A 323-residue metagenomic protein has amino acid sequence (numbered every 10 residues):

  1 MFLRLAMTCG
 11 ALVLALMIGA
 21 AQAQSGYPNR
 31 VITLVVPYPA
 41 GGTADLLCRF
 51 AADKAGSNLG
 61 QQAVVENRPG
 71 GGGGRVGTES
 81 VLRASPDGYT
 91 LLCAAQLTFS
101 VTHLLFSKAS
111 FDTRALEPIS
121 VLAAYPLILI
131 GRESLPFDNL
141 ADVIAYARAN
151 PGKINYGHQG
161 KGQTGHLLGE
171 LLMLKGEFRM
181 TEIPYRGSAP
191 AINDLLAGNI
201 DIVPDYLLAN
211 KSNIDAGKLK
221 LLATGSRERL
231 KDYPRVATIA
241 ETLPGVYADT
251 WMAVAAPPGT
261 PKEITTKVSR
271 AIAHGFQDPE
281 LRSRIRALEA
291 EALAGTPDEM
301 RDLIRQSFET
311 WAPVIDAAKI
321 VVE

Functional and structural regions predicted by a protein language model:
M1-L5: Positively charged n-region of N-terminal signal peptides that target proteins for export
A6-G19: Bacterial N-terminal signal peptides
A23-A115, K153, E177-I202, Y206 (+3 more regions): N-terminal (or domain-start) structured segment
N29-V31, L174-F178, R235, K262-E323: An extracytoplasmic/periplasmic, membrane-proximal ligand-sensing/linker region
L46, F50, K54, V76 (+14 more regions): Extracytoplasmic/secreted proteins, especially bacterial periplasmic and envelope-associated proteins
R83-Y89, L104-P190, I239, P244 (+1 more regions): Hinge/capping helix and adjacent helix->loop/strand transition within the periplasmic-binding protein
A95-Q96, E133, Y206-L208, S226-R227 (+1 more regions): Short secondary-structure boundary segments
